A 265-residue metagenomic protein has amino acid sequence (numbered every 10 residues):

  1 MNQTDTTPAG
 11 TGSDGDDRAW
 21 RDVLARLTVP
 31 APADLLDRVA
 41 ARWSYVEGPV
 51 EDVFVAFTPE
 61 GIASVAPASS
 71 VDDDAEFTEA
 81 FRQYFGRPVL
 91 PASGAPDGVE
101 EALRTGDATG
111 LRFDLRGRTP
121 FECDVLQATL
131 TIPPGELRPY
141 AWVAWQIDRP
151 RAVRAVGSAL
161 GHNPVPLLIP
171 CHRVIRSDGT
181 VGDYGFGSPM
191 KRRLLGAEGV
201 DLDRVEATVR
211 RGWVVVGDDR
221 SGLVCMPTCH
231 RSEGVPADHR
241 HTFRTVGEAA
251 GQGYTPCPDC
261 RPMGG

Functional and structural regions predicted by a protein language model:
M1-R151, A197-G265: Basic nucleic-acid-binding alpha-helical/helix-turn surface characteristic of O6-alkylguanine DNA
T129, C171-H172, L194: Structural signal for hydrophobic
L137, A159-L160, I169-P170: Primarily hydrophobic membrane-targeting regions of prokaryotic envelope proteins
V153-P166: Regulatory, non-catalytic segments
L167-I175: Short Lys/Arg-enriched helix C-cap and helix-to-coil transition segments that create basic nucleic-acid-contact patches
S177-D178, S188, L194, A250: A boundary/linker detector
G182: Aromatic, loop-rich ligand-recognition surfaces of beta-strand-rich domains
F186-L202: A short, Lys/Arg-enriched interface patch at domain edges and termini
